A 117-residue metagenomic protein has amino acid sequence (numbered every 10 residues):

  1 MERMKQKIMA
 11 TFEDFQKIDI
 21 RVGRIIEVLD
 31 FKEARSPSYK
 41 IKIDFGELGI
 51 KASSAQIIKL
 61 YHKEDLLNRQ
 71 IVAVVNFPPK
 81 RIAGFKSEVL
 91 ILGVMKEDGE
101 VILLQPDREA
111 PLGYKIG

Functional and structural regions predicted by a protein language model:
E2-G117: Phosphate-backbone binding interfaces of nucleic-acid-interacting proteins
